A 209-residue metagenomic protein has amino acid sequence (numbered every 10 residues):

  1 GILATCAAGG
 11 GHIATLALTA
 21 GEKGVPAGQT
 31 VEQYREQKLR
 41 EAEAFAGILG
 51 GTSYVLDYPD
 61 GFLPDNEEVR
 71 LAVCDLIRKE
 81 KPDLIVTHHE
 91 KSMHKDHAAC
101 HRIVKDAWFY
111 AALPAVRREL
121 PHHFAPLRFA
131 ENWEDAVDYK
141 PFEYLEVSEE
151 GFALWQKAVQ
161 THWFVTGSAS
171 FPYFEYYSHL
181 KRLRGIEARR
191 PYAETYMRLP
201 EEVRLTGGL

Functional and structural regions predicted by a protein language model:
G1-E80: Active-site rim/loop-helix segments in enzyme catalytic domains that contact anionic ligands
P64-L209: Metal-dependent de-N-acetylase/amidase catalytic core
